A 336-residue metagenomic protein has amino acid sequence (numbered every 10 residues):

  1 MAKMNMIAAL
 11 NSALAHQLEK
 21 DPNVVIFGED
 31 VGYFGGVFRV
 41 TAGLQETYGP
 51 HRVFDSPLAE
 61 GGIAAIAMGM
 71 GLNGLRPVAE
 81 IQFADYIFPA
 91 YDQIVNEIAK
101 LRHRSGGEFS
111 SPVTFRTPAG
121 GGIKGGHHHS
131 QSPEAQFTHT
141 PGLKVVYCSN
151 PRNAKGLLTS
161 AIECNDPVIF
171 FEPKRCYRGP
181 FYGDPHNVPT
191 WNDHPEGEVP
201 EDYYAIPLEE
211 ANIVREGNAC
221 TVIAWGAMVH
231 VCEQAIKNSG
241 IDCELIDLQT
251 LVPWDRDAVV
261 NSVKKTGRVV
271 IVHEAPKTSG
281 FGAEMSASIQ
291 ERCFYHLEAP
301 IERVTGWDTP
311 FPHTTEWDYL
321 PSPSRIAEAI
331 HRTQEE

Functional and structural regions predicted by a protein language model:
M1-P167, F171-R178, Y319: Thiamine diphosphate
V31, F38-T47, E60, F109-T114 (+2 more regions): Thiamine diphosphate
